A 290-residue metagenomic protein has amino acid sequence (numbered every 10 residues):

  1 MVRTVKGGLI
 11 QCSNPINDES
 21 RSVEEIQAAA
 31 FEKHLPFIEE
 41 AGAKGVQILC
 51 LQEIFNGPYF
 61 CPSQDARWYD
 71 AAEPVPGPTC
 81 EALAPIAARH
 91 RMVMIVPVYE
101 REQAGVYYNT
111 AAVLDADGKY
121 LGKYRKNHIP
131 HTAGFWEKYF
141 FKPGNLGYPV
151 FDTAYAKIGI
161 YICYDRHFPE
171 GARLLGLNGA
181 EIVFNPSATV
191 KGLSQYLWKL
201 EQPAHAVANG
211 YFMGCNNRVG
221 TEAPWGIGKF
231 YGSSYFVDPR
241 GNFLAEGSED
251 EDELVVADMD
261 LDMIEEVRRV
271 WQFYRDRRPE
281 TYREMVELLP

Functional and structural regions predicted by a protein language model:
M1-T4, P290: Basic/polar N-terminal segments that are highly enriched at the extreme N-terminus, encompassing both cleavable
T4-D18, V23, T110, K123 (+2 more regions): Active-site-proximal beta-strand elements of phosphoester/diester hydrolases
G7, V113-L121, V237-L244: Short, glycine-anchored, charge-dense loop/turn motifs used at functional sites
E24-D117, L121-K123, T189-A204, A208: Cys-nucleophile CN-hydrolase/nitrilase-fold catalytic domain and related Cys-dependent amidase chemistry that acts on
V75-I95, K157, C163-L254: CN hydrolase (nitrilase-like) catalytic-core segments centered on the catalytic cysteine and neighboring Lys/Glu
V96-V98, T110-V113, P149, S234-F236 (+1 more regions): Short beta-strand scaffold segments in enzyme catalytic cores
E102-E181, K191-A204, V270-F273: Active-site catalytic loop in hydrolytic enzyme cores
D262-P290: A conserved C-terminal secondary-structure "cap"
